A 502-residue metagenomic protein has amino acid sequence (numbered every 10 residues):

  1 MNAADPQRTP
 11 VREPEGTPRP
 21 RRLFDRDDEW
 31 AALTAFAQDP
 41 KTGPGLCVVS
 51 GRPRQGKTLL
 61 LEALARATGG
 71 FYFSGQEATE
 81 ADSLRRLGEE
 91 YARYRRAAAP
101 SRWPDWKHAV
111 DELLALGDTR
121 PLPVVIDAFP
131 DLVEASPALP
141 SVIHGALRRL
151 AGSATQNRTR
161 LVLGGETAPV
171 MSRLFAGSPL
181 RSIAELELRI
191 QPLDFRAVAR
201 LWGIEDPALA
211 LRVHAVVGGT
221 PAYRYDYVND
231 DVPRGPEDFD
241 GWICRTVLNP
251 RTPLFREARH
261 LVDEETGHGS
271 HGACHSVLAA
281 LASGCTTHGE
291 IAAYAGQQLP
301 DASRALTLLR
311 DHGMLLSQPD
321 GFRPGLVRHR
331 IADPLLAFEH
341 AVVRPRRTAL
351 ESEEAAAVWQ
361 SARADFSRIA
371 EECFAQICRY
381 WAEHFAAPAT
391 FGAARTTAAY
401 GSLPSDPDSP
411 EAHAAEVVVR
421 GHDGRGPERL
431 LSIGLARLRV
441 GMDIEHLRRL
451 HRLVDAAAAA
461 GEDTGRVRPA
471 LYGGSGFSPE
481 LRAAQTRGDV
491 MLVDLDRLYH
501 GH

Functional and structural regions predicted by a protein language model:
R22-T34: N-terminal pre-P-loop "Q-motif" helix
C47-R54, D131-G177: Sensor-1/coupling segment of RecA-like P-loop NTPase cores
G69-F71, E77, A81-P100, L114 (+1 more regions): Conserved NTP-binding/hydrolysis module of P-loop NTPases
A97-I126, D131-A135, V142, A146-R158: Mid-core helix/loop region of P-loop NTP-binding domains shared across ATPases and GTPases
E185-A210: Conserved small helical "lid"/interfacial subdomain of P-loop NTPases
G203-H260: Amphipathic alpha-helical "lid/sensor" segments that cap RecA-like P-loop NTPase cores
G241-H413: Accessory nucleic acid-recognition modules appended to NTPase machines
A332-H502: A cross-kingdom feature that marks ATP-driven nucleic-acid transaction machinery
